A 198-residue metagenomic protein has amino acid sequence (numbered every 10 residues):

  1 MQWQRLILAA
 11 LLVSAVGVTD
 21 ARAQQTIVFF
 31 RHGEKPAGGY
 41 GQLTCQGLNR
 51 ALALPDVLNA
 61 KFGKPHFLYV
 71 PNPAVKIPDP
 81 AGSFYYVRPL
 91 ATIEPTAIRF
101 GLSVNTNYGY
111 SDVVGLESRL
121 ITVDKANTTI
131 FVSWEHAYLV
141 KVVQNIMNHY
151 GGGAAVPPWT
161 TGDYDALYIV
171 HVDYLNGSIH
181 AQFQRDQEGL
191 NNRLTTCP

Functional and structural regions predicted by a protein language model:
M1-L8: Bacterial N-terminal signal peptides that target proteins for export
L8-V16: Hydrophobic helical h-region of N-terminal Sec-dependent signal peptides in bacterial secretory/periplasmic proteins
V16-G17, T44: Hydrophobic alpha-helical membrane context
G17-A23: Sec/Tat signal peptide C-region and signal peptidase I cleavage site
Q24-N127, L139-P198: Active-site-proximal alpha-helix that buttresses catalytic centers in soluble enzyme cores
T129-S133: Periplasmic-binding protein-like
